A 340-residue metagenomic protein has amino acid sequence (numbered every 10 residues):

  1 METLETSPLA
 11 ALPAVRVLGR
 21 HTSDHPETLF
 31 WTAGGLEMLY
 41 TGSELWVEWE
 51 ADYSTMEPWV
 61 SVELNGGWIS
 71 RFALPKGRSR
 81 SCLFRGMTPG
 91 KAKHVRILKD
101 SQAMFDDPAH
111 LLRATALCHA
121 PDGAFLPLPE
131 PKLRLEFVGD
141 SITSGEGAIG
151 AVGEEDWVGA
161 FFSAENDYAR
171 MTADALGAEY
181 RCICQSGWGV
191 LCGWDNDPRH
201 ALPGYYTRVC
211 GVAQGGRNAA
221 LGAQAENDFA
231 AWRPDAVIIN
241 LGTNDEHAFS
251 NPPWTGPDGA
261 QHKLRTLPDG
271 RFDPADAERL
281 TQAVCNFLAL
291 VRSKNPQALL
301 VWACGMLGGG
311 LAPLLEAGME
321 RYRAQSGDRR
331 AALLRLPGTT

Functional and structural regions predicted by a protein language model:
M1-V138, I142-A164: N-terminal secretory targeting modules
W31-A33, A148, E154-D273, E278 (+2 more regions): Conserved SGNH/GDSL esterase-like catalytic core that processes O-acyl groups on lipids and polysaccharides
F137, Y180-C182, L333-R335: Conserved beta-strand scaffold positions in the cores of enzyme catalytic domains, especially in NTP/NDP-utilizing
A173, V291-R292, R323: N-terminal cationic-hydrophobic initiation segments that often serve targeting/anchoring roles
L290, V301, R329-T340: C-terminal regions of proteins
N295-L299: A short helix->loop->beta-strand "cap" motif at the edges of active sites that frequently abuts
Y322-R329: Short helix-capping segments at alpha-helix termini
